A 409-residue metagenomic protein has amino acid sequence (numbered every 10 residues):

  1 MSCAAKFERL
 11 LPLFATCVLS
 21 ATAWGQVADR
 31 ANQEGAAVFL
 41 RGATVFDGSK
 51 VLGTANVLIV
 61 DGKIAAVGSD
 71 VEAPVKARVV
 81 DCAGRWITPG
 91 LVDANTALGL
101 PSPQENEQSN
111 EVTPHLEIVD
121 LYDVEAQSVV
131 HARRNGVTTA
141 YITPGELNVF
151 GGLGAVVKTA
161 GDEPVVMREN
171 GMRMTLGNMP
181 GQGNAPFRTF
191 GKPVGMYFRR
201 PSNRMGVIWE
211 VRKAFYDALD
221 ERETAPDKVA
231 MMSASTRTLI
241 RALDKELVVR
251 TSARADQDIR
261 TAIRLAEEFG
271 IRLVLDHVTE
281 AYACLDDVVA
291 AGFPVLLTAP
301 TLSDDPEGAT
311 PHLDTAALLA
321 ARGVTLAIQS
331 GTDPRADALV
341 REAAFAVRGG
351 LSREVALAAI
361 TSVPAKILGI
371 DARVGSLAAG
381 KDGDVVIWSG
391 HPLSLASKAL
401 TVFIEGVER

Functional and structural regions predicted by a protein language model:
R9-T22: Bacterial N-terminal signal peptides
A23-V27: Boundary at the C-terminal end of the N-terminal hydrophobic targeting segment
A28-A36, V45, S49-T88: Histidine-rich, glycine-flanked metal-binding segment
V38-L40, A73-D120, R134: Replace "His-x-His-based motif
A43, A55, K366, A378-R409: C-terminal cap of metal-dependent C-N hydrolases
P103-E107, V112-L116, V248, V289 (+1 more regions): His/Asp/Glu-enriched, well-ordered alpha-helical/loop segment that forms or immediately abuts the divalent-metal
E105-Y122, A185-M196, G292-L297: Active-site gating loops and adjacent loop-to-helix segments of metal-dependent hydrolytic enzymes
R133-L273: Polyanionic/metal-chelating signatures
